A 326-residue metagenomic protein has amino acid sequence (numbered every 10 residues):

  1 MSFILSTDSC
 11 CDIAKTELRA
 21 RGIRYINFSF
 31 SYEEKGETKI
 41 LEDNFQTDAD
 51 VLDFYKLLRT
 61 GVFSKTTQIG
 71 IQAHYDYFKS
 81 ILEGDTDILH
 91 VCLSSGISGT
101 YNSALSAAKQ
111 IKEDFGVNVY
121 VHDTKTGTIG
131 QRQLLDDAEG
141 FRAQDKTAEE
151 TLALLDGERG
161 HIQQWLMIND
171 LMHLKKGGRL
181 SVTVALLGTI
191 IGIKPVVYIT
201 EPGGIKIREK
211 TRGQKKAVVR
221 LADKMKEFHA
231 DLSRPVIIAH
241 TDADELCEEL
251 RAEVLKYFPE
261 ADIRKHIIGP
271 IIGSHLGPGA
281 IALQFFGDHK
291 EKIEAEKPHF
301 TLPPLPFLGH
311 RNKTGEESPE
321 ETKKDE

Functional and structural regions predicted by a protein language model:
I4, C10-L18, I23-R24, S29-T38 (+6 more regions): Mixed-charge interfacial surface used for oligomerization/domain docking and macromolecular partner engagement
T38-N102, K109-E113: Class I S-adenosyl-L-methionine
C92, Y120-V121: A glycine-rich beta-strand to alpha-helix segment that forms a phosphate/ribose-binding loop at ligand/cofactor sites
